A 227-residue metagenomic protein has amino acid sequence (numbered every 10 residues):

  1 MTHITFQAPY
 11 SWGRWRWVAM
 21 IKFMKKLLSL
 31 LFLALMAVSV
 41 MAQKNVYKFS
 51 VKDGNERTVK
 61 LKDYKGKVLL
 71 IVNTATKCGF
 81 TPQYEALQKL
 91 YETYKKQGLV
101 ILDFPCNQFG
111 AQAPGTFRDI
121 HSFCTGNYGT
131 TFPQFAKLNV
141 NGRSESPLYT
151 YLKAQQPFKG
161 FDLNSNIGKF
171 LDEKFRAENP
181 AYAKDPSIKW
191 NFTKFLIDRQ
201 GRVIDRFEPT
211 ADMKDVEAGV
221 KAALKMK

Functional and structural regions predicted by a protein language model:
W12-G13: Glycine-biased, low-complexity coil/linker segments
K25-L33: Sec-dependent signal peptide recognition, specifically the positively charged N-region followed immediately by
L33-M41: Hydrophobic h-region of N-terminal signal peptides that target proteins for export in Gram-negative bacteria
M41-K62: N-terminal "domain-start" segment that seeds a small globular fold
K67-V68, T76-K77, T81-P105, C124-Y128: Conserved helix-turn-beta segment immediately C-terminal to the redox Cys motif in thioredoxin-like folds
G98-G115, T131-G142: Thiol-based oxidoreductase modules, predominantly thioredoxin-like and allied folds used for disulfide exchange
G129-P209: Thiol/selenol-based redox catalytic cores and closely related redox-interacting motifs
D205-M226: Non-catalytic, surface beta->alpha helical segment in thiol-disulfide oxidoreductase systems
